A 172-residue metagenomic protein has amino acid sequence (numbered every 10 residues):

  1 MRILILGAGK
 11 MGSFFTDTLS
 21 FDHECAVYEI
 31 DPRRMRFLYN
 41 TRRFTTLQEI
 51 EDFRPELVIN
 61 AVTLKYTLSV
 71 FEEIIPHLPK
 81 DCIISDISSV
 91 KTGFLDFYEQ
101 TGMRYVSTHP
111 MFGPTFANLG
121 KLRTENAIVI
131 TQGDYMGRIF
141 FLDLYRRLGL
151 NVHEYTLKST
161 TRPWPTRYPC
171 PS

Functional and structural regions predicted by a protein language model:
M1-F44, E49: NAD(P)+-binding Rossmann beta1-loop-alpha1 motif at the extreme N-terminus of oxidoreductases
F21, Y39-N40, K80, Q100-G102 (+2 more regions): Short, structured coil segments at secondary-structure junctions
P32-F37, G93-F94, M136-G137: Short, charged/polar "capping" segments at the starts of alpha-helices and the immediately preceding loops
Q48-I75: Rossmann-like NAD(P)-binding element
V62-L64, S89, H109-P110, T131-Q132: Short glycine-/small-residue-rich Rossmann-like dinucleotide-binding loops
V70-N118: Rossmann-like NAD(P)(H) cofactor-binding subdomain of soluble oxidoreductases
R123-S172: Internal alpha-helical scaffold of NAD(P)-dependent oxidoreductase catalytic cores
